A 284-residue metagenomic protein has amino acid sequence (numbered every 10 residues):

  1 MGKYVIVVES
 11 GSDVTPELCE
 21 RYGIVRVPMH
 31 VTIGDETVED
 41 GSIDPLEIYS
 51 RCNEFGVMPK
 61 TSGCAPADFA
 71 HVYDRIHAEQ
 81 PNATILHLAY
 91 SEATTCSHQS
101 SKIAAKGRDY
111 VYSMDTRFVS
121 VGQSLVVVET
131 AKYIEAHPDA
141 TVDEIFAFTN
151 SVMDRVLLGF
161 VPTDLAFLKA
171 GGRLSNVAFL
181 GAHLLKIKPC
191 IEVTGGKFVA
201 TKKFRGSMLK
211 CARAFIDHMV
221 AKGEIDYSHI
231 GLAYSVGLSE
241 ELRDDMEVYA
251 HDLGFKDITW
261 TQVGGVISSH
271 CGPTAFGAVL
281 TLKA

Functional and structural regions predicted by a protein language model:
K3, G11-T32, G41, T84 (+2 more regions): Mixed-charge interfacial surface used for oligomerization/domain docking and macromolecular partner engagement
V7: Generic enzyme active-site microenvironment
T37-R108: Class I S-adenosyl-L-methionine
G63, D115-R117: Short beta->alpha junction loops
